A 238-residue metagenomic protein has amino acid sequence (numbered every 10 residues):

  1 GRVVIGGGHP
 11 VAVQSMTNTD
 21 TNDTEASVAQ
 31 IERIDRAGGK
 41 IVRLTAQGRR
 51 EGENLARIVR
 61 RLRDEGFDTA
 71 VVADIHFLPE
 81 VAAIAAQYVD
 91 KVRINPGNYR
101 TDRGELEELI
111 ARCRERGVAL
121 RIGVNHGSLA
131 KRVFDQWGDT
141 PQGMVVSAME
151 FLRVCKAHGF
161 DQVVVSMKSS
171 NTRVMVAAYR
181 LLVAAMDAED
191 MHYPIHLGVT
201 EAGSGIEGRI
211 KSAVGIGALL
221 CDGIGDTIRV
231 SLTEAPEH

Functional and structural regions predicted by a protein language model:
G1-M16, R114: N-terminal amphipathic alpha-helix/helix-capping segment at the start of soluble metabolic enzymes
V13, D74, I122, V165 (+1 more regions): Conserved, mostly hydrophobic/aromatic
N18, D23-T24, D35-L62, I94-T101 (+1 more regions): Glycine-rich, proline-tolerant flexible connector loops at the mouths of alpha/beta enzymes
G38, R63-E65, I84-V92, R114-R116 (+4 more regions): Glycine-enriched alpha-helix->loop->beta-strand junction motifs that scaffold or abut catalytic
G38-V42, Y88-R103, C221-E237: Glycine-rich phosphate-binding active-site loops on the catalytic face of alpha/beta enzymes
R49-A73, E108-L120, L181-M191: Alpha-helix-loop-beta-strand connector modules within alpha/beta enzyme cores
V92-N95, V118-G127, I195-H196: Non-cysteine beta-strand/loop elements that form the S-adenosyl-L-methionine
N125, V133-H238: Catalytic alpha/beta core domains of metabolic enzymes, predominantly
